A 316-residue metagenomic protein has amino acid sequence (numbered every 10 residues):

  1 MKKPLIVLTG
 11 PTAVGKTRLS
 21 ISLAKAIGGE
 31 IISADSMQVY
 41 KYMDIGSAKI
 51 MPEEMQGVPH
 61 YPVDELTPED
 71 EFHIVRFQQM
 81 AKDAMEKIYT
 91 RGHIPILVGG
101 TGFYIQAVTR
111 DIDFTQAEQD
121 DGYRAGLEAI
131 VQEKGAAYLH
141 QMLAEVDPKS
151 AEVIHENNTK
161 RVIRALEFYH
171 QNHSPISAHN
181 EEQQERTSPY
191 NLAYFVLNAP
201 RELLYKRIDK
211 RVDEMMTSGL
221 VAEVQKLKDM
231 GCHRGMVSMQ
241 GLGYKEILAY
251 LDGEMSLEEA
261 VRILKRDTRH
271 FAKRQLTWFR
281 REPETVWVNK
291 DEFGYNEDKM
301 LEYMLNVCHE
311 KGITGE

Functional and structural regions predicted by a protein language model:
M1-E316: Phosphate/pyrophosphate-binding catalytic cores of soluble transferases and nucleic-acid-acting enzymes
